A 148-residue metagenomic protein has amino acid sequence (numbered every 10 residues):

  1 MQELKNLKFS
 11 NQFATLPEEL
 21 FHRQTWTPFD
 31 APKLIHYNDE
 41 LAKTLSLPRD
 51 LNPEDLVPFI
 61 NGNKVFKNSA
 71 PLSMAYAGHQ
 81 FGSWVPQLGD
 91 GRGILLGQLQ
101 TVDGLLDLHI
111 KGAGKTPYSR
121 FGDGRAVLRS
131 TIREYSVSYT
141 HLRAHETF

Functional and structural regions predicted by a protein language model:
M1-S73: Regulatory N- and C-terminal appendages and interdomain linkers associated with kinase/kinase-like NTP transferase
L41, N63-E146: Conserved ATP-binding subdomain of kinase catalytic cores across diverse folds
P48, E146-F148: A very general structural signal that marks isolated residues within well-ordered alpha-helical segments
